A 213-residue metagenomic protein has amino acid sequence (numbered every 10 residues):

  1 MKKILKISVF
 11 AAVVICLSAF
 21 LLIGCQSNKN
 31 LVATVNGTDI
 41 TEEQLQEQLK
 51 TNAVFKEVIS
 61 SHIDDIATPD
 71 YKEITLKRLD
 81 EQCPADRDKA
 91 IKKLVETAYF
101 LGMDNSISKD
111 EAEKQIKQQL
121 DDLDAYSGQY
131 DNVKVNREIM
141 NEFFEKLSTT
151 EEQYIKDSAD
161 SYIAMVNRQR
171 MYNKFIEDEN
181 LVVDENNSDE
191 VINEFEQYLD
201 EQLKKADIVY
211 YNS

Functional and structural regions predicted by a protein language model:
M1-E81, N186-S213: Short, low-structural-confidence N-terminal segments
I15-A19, L94, V166-R170: Alpha-helical transmembrane segments
N28-S158: N-terminal targeting/tethering segments
Q115, M140-A164, Q169-S213: Acidic/polar surface patches and capping/hinge elements
